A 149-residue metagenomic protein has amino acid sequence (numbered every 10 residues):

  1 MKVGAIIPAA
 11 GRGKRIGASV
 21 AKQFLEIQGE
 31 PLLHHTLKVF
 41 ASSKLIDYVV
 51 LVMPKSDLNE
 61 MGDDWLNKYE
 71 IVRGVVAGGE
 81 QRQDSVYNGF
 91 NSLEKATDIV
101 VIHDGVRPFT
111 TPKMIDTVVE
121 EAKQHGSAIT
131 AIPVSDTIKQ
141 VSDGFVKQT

Functional and structural regions predicted by a protein language model:
M1-S56: N-terminal glycine-rich phosphate-binding loop and ensuing alpha1 helix
A5-I7, L51, I102, S127-T130: Structural beta-sheet core signal
I7, L33, G89, H103-D104 (+1 more regions): Residue-level signal for inorganic ion chemistry
H34-T97: Conserved N-terminal catalytic core of the sugar/cofactor nucleotidyltransferase
L58, Q83-V86, I102, I115 (+1 more regions): A general structural signal for well-ordered alpha-helical segments in protein cores
A96-V106: Short beta-strand-to-loop acidic/aromatic patch adjacent to the donor-nucleotide binding site
T110-T149: Conserved core of the sugar-phosphate nucleotidyltransferase
